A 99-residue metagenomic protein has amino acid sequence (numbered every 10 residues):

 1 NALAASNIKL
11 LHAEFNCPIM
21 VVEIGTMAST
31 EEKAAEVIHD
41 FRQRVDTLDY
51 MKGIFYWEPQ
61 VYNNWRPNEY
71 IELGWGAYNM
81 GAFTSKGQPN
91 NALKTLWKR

Functional and structural regions predicted by a protein language model:
N1-K9, A13-M27: Aromatic- and acid-rich polysaccharide-binding/catalytic face of secreted or lumenal carbohydrate-active enzymes
L10-N16, S29-R44, L48-K52, W57-R99: Aromatic-rich peripheral "rim/lid" segments of glycoside hydrolase catalytic domains that contact and position glycan
